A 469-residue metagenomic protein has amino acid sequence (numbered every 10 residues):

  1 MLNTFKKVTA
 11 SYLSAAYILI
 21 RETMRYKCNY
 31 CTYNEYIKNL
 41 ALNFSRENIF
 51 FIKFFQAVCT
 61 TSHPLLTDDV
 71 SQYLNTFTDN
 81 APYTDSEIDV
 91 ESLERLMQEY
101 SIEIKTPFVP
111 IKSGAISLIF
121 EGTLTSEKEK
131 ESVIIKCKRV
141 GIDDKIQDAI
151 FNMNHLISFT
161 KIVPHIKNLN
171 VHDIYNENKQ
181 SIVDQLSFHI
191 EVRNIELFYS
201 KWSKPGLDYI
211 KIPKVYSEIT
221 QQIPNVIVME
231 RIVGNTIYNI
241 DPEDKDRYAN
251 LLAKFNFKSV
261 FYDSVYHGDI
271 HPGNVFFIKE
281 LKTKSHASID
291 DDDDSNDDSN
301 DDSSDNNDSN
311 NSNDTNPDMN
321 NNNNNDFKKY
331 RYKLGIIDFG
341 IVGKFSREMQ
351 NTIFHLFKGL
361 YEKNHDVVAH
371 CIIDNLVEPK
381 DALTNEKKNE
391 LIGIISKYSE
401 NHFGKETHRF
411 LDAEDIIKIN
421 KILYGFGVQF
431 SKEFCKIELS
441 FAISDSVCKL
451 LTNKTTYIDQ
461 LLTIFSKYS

Functional and structural regions predicted by a protein language model:
M1-F257, S264, F277-S288, N325-R347 (+2 more regions): Broad phosphate/nucleotide-binding scaffolds in NTP-utilizing and phosphate-metabolizing enzymes
V265-P272: Catalytic-loop of the protein kinase fold
I289-N322: Long, acidic low-complexity intrinsically disordered regions
